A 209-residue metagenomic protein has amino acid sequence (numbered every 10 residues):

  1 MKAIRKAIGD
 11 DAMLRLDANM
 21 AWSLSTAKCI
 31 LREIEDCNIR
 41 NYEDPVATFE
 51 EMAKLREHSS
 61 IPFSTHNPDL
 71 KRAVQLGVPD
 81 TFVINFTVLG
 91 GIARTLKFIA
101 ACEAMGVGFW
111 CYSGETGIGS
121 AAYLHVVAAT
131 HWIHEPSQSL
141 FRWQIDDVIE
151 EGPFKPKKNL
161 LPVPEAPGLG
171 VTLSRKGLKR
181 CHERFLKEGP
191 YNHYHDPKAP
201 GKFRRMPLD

Functional and structural regions predicted by a protein language model:
M1-L55, S59: Metal-dependent enolase-superfamily TIM-barrel catalytic cores that perform enediolate-based chemistry
K6, E57, H125, K179-R180: Charged/polar, solvent-exposed surface patches and flexible loops
W22, M52, F141, H195-D196: Residue-level signal for alpha-helical context at structural boundaries
L24-T26, E50-E51, I92, G177 (+1 more regions): Active-site-proximal flexible loops/turns
I34, C102, T130, C181-F185: Alpha-helix boundary/capping residues
N38, A47-P62, P68-G168, T172: Shared catalytic-loop signature of beta/alpha-barrel
L169-D209: Extended hydrophobic packing segments that form well-structured cores
